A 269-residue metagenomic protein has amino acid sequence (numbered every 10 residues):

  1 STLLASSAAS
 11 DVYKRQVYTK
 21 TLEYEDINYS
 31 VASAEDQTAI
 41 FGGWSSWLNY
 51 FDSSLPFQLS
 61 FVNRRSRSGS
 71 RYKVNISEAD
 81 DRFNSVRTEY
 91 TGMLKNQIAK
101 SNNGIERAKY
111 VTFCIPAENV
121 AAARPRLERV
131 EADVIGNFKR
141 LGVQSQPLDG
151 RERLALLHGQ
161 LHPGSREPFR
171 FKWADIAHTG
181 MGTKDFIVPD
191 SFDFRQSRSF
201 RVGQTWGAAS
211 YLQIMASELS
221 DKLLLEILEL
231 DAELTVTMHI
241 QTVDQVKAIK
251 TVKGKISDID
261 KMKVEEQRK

Functional and structural regions predicted by a protein language model:
S1, S6-K269: Extended, folded cores of ATP/NTP-driven motor/assembly subunits in large transport and secretion machines
